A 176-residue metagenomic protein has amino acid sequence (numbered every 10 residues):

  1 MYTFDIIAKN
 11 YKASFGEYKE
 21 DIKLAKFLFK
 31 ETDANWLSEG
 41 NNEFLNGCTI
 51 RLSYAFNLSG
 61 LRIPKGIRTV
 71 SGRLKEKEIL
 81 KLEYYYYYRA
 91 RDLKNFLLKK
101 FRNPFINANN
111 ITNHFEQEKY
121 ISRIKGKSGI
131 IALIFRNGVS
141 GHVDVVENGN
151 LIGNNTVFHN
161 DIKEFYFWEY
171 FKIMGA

Functional and structural regions predicted by a protein language model:
M1, N10, E83-Y87, K119 (+2 more regions): Intrinsically disordered, low-complexity N-terminal regions enriched in serine/proline/glycine with scattered basic
M1-E83: N-terminal capping segments
W36, L58, T69-S71, F105 (+3 more regions): Residues in flexible loops and secondary-structure boundaries
S71-V157: ...with weaker cross-activation on analogous glycine-rich loops/strands in unrelated enzymes
V146-A176: Active-site signature of cysteine proteases
